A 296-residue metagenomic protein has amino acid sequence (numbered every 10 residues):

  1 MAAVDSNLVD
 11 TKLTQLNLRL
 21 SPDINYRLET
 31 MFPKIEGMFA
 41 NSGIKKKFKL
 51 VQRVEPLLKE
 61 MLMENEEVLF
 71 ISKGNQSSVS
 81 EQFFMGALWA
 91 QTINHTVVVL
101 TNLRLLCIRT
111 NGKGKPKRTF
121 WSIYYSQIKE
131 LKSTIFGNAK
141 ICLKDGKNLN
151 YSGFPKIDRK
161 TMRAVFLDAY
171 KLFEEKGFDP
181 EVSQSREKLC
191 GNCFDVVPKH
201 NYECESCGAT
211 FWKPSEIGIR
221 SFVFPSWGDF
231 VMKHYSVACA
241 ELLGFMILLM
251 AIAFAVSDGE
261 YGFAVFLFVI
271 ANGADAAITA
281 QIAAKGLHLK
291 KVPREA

Functional and structural regions predicted by a protein language model:
A2-V98: Anionic N-terminal interaction surfaces
L8-T30, C142-E174: Low-complexity intrinsically disordered segments
K73, T110-G112, G153-F154, Y235: Surface loops and adjacent helix of pleckstrin homology
G74-K140, K147: Phosphoinositide-binding peripheral membrane targeting modules
Q82-A90, F224-P225, V256-G262: Short hydrophobic membrane-inserting alpha-helices and related fusion/pore-forming segments
L105-R109, S206, D229: Short hydrophobic/aromatic-rich beta-strand segments that constitute the beta-sheet cores of beta-sandwich/beta-barrel
P155-R220, S236, A240-A296: Transmembrane helix recognition focused on a "late"/terminal membrane span
G218-V231: A short amphipathic helical element positioned immediately N-terminal to and/or at the very start of a transmembrane
